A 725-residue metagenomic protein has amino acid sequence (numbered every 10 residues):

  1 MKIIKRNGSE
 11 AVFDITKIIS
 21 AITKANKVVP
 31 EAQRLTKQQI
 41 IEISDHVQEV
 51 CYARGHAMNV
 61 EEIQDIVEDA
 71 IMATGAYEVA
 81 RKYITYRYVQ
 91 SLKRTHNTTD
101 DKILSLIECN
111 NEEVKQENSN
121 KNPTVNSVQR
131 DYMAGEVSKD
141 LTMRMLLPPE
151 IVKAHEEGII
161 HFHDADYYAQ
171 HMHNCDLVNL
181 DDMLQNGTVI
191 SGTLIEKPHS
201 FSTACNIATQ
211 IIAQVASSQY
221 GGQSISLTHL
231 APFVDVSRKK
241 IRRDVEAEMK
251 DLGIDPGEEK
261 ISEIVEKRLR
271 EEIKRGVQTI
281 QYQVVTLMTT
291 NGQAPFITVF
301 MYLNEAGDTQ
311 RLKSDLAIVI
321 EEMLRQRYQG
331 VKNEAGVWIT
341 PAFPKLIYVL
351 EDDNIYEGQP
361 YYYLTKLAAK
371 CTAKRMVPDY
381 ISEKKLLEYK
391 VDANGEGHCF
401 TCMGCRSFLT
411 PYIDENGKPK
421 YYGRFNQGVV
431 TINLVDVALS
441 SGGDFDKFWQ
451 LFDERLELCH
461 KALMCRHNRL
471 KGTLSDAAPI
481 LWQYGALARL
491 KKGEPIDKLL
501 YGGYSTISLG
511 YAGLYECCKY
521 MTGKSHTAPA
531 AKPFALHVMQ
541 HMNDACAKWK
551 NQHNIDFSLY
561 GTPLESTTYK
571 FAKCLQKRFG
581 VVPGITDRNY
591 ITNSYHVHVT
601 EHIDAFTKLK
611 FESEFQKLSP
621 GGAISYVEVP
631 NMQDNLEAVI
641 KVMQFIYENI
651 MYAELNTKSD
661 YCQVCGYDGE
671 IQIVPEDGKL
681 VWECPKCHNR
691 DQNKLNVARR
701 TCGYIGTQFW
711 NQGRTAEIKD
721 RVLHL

Functional and structural regions predicted by a protein language model:
M1-C109, K719-H724: Charged, amphipathic alpha-helical regulatory modules used for macromolecular assembly or allosteric control
T23, H460, M464, Y515-K519: Amphipathic, well-packed alpha-helical segments that form the structural scaffold of globular domains
V89-G503, K524, A528-R690, N696: Conserved catalytic cores of very large enzyme subunits
P232, I507-Y520, Q540, R700: Contiguous, well-ordered alpha-helical segments that form the cores/surfaces of helical PPI scaffolds
I273-V277, Q281, K519-Y520, R714-D720: Metallocofactor- and cofactor-centric catalytic cores in central/energy metabolism, strongly enriched
H688-L725: Long insertion/accessory domains within large nucleic-acid-processing enzymes
